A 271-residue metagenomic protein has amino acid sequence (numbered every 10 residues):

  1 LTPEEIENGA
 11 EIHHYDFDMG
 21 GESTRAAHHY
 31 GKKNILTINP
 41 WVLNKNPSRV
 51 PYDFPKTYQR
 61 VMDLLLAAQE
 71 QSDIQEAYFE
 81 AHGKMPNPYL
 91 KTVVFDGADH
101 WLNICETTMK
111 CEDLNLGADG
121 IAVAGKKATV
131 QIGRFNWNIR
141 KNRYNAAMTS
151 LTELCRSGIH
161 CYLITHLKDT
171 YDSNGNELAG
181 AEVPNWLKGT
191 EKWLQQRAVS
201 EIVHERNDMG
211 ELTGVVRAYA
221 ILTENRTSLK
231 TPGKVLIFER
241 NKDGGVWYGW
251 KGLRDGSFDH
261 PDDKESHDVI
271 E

Functional and structural regions predicted by a protein language model:
L1-A81, M85-T92, D99-I104: Conserved P-loop
A27, T107-T108, R206: Single-residue recognition of alpha-helix boundary sites
P47, G83, G120, R134 (+3 more regions): Intrinsic-disorder/low-complexity loop/linker signature
L65-S72, L151-C155, L194: Hydrophobic, Leu/Ile/Phe/Ala-enriched alpha-helical segments that form helix-helix packing faces
P88-G189: P-loop NTPase motor core
E153-G245: Phosphate-binding/switch region of NTP-binding enzymes
S228-E271: NTP-binding/hydrolysis catalytic cores, primarily Walker-type P-loop NTPases
